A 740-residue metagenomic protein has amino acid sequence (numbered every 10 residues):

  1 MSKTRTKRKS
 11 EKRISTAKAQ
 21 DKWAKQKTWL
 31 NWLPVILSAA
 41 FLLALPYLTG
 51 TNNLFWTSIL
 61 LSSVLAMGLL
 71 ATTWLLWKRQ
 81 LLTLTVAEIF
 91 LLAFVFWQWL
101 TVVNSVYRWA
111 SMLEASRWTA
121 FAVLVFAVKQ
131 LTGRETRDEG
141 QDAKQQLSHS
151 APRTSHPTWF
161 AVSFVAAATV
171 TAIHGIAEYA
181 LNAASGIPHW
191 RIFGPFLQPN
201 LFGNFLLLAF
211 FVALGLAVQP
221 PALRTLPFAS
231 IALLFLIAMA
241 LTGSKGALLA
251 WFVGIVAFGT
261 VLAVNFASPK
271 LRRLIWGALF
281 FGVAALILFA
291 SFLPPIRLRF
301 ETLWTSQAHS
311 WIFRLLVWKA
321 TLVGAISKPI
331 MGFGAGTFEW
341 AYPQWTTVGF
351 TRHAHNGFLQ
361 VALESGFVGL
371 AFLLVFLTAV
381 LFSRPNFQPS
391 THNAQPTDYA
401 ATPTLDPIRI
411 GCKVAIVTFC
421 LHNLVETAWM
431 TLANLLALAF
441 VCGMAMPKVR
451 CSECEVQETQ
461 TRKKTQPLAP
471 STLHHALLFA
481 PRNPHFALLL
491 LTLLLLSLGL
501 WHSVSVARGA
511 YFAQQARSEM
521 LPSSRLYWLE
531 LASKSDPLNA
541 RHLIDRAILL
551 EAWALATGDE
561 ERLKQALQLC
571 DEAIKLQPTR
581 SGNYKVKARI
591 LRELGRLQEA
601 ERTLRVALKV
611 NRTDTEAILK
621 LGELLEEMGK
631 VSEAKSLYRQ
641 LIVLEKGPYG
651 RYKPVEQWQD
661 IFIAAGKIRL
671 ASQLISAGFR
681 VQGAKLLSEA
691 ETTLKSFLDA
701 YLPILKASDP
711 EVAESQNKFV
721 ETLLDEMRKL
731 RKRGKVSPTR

Functional and structural regions predicted by a protein language model:
M1-N31, G50-L54, L82, Q130-V162 (+6 more regions): Intrinsic disorder/low-complexity segments
S2-K9, Q26-T49, L61-T72, V95-V102 (+6 more regions): Alpha-helical transmembrane segments of multi-pass inner-membrane proteins
K3, S10, P396-T397, T472 (+2 more regions): C-terminal luminal/periplasmic domains and tails of membrane-associated envelope-modifying transferases
P46-S58, L75-L81: Short, hydrophobic transmembrane alpha-helix segments
R191-I192, G254-I255, R273-L274, L288-A320 (+3 more regions): Flexible juxtamembrane loops connecting transmembrane helices in multi-pass membrane enzymes that build or modify
Q198, L315-A354, F358-V361, S365-F372: TM-adjacent membrane-interface loops and short helices in multi-pass inner/ER membrane proteins
W276-S291, F479-A507: Internal/C-terminal transmembrane anchor helices
